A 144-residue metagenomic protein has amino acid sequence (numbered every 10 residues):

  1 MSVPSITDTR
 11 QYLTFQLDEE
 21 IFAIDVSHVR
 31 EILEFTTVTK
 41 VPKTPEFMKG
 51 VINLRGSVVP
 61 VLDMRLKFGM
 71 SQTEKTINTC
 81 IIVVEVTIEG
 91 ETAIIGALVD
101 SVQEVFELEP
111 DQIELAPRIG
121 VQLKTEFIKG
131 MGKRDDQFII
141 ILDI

Functional and structural regions predicted by a protein language model:
M1-I144: An acidic, low-aromatic, low-complexity terminal/linker signal
